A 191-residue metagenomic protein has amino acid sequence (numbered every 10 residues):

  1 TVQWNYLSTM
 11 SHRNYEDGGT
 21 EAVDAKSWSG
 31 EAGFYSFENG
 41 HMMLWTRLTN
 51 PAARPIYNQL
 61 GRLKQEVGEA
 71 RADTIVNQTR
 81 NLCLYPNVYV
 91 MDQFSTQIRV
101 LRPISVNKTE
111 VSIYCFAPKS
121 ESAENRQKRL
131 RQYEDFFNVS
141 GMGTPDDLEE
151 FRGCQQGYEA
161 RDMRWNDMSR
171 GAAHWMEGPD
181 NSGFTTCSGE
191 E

Functional and structural regions predicted by a protein language model:
T1-E191: C-terminal catalytic domain of Rieske-type non-heme iron oxygenases
